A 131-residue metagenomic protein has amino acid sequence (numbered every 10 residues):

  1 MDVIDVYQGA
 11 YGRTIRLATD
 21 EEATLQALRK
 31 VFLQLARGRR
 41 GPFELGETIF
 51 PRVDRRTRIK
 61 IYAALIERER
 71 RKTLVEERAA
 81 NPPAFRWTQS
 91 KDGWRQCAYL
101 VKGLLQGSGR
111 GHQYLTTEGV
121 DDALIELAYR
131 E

Functional and structural regions predicted by a protein language model:
M1-E131: Positively charged, low-complexity terminal tracts and the immediately adjacent first secondary-structure elements
